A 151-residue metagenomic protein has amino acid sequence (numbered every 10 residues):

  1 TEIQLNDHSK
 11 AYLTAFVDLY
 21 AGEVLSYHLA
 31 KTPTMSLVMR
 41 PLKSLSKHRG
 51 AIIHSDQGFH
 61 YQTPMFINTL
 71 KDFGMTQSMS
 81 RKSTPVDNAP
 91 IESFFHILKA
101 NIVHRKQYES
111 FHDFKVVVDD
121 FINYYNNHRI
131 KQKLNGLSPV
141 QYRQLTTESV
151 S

Functional and structural regions predicted by a protein language model:
T1-L25, L29-T32: An active-site-proximal beta-strand-loop segment
H8-S9, Q62-P64: Catalytic cores and conserved motifs of cyclic dinucleotide signaling enzymes
S9, Y27-H48, I52: Active-site beta-loop-alpha junctions of metal-dependent nucleic acid enzymes, especially the RNase H-like/DDE
D18, D56, N88, E92 (+2 more regions): Acidic active-site catalytic centers that drive phospho-/nucleotidyl reactions and related ester hydrolyses
H48-Q62: Cysteine/selenocysteine-centered motifs that mediate thiol-based redox chemistry or coordinate metal-sulfur cofactors
I53-Q57, K71-P90, K106-F111: RNase H-like polynucleotidyl transferase catalytic core
K71-M75, I97-S151: C-terminal domain-tail junction helix/linker
